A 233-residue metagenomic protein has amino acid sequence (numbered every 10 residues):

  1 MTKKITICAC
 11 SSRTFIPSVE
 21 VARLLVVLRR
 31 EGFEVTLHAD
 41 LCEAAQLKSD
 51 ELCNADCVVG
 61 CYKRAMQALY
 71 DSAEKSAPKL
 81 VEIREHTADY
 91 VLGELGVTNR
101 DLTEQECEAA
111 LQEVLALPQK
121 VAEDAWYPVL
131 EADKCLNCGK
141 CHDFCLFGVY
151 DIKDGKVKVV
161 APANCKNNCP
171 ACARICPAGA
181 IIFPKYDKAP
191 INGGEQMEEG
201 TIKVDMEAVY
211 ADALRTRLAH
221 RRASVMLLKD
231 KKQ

Functional and structural regions predicted by a protein language model:
M1-E123: Iron-sulfur-associated redox domains of electron-transfer enzymes in respiratory and anaerobic energy metabolism
C10-T14, D56, G60-A65, L136-F147 (+1 more regions): Local cysteine-cluster metal-coordination motifs and their immediate loop/turn environment, predominantly Fe-S cluster
I16-E20, L37-D40, A65, E82-E85 (+6 more regions): Poly-acidic low-complexity segments
E20, D50-E51, D71, Y150 (+2 more regions): Surface-exposed beta-strand edges and their flanking turn/coil or helix-capping segments
V21, V27, E43-A44, P128 (+3 more regions): Small-side-chain structural scaffolding
P118-N137, G148-R174, F183-N192: Ferredoxin-like iron-sulfur electron-transfer modules
P162-Q233: Flanking helices and flexible, charged tails adjoining ferredoxin-like Fe-S electron-transfer domains in multi-subunit
